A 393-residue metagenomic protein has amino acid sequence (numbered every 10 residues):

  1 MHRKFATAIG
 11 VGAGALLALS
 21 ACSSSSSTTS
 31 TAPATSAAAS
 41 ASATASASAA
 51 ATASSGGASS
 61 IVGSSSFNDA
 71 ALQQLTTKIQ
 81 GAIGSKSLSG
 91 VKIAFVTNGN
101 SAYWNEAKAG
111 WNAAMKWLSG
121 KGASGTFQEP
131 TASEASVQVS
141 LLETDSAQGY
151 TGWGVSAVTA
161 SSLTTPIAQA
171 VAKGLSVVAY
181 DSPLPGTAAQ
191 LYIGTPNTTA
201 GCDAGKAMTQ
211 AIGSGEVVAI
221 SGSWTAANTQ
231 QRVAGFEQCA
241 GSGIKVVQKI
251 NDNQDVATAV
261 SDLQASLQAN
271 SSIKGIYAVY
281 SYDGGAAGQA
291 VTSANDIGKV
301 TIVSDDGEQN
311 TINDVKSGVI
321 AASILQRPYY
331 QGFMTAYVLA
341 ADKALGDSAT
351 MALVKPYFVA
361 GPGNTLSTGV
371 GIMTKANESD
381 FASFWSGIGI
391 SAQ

Functional and structural regions predicted by a protein language model:
M1-S20: Sec-dependent bacterial lipoprotein signal peptides
F5, L19-A32: Bacterial lipoprotein signal-peptidase II cleavage site
A41-S89, A240, V338-Q393: Hinge/cleft segment of the Venus flytrap/periplasmic-binding protein
F67-L75, V96-G110, T126-Q138, V158-A160 (+7 more regions): Hinge/beta->alpha junction and helix N-cap segments in small-molecule ligand-binding domains
I93, T97-S101, W111, C202-K249 (+2 more regions): An alpha-beta-alpha
A135-Y150, A259-S272: Short, well-structured alpha-helical segments in soluble
G152, S161-T199, E308-K316, I320-A321: Flexible loop/hinge segments that line or gate small-molecule binding clefts
V155-A172, F236, N253-D314: Hydrophobic alpha-helical
